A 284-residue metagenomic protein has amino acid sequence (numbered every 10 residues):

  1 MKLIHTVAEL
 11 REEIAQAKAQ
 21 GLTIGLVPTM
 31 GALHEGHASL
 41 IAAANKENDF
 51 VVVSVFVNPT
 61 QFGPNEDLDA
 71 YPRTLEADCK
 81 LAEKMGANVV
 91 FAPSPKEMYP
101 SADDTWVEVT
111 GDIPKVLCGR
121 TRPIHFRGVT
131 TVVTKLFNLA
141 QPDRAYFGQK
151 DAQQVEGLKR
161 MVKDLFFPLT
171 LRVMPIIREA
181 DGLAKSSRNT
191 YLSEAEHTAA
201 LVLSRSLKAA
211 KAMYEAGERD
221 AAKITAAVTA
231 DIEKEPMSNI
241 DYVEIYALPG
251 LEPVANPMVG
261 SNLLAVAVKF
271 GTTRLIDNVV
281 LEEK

Functional and structural regions predicted by a protein language model:
K2-M237, Y246-G250, V280: Nucleotidyltransferase catalytic core that binds NTPs
A227-K284: Phosphate/ribose-recognition catalytic cores of enzymes acting on nucleotide-derived substrates
